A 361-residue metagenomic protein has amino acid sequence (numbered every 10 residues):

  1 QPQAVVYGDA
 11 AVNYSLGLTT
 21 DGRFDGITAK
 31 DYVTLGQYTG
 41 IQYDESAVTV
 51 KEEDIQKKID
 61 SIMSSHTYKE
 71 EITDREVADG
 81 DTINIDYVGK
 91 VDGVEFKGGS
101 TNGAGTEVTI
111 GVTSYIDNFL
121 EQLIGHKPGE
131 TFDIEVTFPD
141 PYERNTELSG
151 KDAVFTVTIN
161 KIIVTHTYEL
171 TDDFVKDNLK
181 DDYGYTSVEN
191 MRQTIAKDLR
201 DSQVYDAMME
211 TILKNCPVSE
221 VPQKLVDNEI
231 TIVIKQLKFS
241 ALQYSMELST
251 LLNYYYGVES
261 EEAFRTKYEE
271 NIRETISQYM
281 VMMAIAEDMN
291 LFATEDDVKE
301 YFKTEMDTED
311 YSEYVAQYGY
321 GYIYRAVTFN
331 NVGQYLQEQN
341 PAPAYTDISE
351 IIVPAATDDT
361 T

Functional and structural regions predicted by a protein language model:
Q1-T361: FKBP-type peptidyl-prolyl cis-trans isomerases
